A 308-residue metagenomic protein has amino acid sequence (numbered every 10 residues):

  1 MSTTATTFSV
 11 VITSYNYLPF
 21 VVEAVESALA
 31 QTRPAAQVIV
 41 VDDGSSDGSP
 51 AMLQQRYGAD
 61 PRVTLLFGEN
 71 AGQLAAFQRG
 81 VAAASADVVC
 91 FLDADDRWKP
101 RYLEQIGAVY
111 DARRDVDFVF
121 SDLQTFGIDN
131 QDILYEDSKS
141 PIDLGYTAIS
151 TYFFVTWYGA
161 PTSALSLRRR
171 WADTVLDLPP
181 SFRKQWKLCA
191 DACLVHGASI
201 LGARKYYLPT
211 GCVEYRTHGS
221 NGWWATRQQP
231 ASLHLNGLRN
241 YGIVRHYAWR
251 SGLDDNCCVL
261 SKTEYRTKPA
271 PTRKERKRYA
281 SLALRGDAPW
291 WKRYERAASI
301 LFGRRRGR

Functional and structural regions predicted by a protein language model:
Y17-A30: Short, well-formed alpha-helical segments that are part of the catalytic scaffolds of diverse glycosyltransferases
S27, D42-M52, D93: A conserved acidic beta->alpha catalytic loop
A36-G44, T64-E69, A94: Short beta-strand/loop segment that forms part of the nucleotide-sugar
P61-R62, Q73, L103-L176, P180 (+1 more regions): Flexible acidic/His/Gly-enriched loops in nucleotide-sugar-dependent glycosyltransferase catalytic domains
G68-A84: Glycine-rich, basic loop-to-helix element that forms the pyrophosphate-binding segment of sugar-nucleotide handling
V89: Short aromatic/hydrophobic "clamp" motif used to bind/position activated sugar donors
G145-Q228: Conserved nucleotide-sugar donor-binding catalytic segment
N256-R308: Membrane-interface aromatic/basic loop that binds lipid-linked glycans or pyrophosphate carriers, typified by
